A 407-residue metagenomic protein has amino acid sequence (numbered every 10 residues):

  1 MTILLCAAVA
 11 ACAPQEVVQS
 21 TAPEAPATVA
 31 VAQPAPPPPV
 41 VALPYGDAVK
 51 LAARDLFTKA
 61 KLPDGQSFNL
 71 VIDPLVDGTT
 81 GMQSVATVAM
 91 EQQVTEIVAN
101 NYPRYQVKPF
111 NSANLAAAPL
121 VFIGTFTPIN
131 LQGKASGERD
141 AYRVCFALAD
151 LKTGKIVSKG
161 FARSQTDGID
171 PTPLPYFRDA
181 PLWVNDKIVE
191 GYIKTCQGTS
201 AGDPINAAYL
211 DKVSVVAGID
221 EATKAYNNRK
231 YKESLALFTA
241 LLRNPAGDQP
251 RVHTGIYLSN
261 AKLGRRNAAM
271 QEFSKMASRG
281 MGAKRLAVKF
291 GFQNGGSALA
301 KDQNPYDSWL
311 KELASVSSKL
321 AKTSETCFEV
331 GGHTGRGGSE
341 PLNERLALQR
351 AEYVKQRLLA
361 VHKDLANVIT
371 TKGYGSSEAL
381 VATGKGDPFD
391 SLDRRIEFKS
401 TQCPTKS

Functional and structural regions predicted by a protein language model:
A8-A11: C-terminal motif of bacterial Sec signal peptides marking the signal peptidase cleavage site
A13-Q66, L151-R243: C-terminal/domain-edge helix-coil "capping" segments
Q33-D47, M281-S315, T334-E340: Short, solvent-exposed beta-strand/turn patches at coil↔beta or beta↔helix junctions that act as interaction loops
Y45-D64, S297-G331, L359-A360, F398-S407: Periplasmic peptidoglycan-binding/anchoring modules of Gram-negative envelope and division proteins
D55-L56, N69-L75, K108-A147, G154: A short, hydrophobic beta-strand-centered structural micro-motif
A60-A116, K155, V361, A366-N367: N-terminal segment of the mature soluble domain
Q66-G81, L286-G296, L313-A351, I369-A382: Short, surface-exposed beta-strand segments enriched in small/polar/acidic residues
G81-V88, V94, N267, A300-D307 (+1 more regions): Periplasmic OmpA-like peptidoglycan-binding domain that tethers envelope proteins to the cell wall
